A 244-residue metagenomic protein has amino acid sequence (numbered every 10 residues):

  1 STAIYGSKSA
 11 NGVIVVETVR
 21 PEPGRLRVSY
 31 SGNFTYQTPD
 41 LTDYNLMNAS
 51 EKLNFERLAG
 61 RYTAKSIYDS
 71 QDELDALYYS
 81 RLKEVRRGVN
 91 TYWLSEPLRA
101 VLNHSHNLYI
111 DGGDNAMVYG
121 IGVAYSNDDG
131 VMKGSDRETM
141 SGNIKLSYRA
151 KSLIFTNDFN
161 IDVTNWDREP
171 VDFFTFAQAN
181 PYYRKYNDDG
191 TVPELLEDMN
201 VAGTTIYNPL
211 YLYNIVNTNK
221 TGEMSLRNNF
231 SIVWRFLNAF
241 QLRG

Functional and structural regions predicted by a protein language model:
S1-K8, T38-T42: N-terminal plug
S9-Q37, D114-G190, T218-G244: Transmembrane beta-barrel strand/turn architecture of Gram-negative outer membrane proteins
R20-K133, E169-F173, N208-N219, V233: Residues embedded in well-ordered regular secondary structure
E197-M199: Acidic, low-complexity proline/glycine-rich segments
